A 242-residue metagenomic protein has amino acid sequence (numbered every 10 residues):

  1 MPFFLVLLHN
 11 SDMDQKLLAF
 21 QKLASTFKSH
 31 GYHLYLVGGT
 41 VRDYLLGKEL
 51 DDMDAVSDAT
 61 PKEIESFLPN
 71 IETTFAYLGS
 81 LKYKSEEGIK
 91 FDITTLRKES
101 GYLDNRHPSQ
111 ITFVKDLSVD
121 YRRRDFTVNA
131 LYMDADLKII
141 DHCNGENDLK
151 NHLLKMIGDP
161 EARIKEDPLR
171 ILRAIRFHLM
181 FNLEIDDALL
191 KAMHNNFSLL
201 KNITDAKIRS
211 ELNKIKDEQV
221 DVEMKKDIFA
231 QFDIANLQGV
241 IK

Functional and structural regions predicted by a protein language model:
F3-K242: Catalytic cores of the polymerase beta-like nucleotidyltransferase superfamily and closely associated nucleotide
